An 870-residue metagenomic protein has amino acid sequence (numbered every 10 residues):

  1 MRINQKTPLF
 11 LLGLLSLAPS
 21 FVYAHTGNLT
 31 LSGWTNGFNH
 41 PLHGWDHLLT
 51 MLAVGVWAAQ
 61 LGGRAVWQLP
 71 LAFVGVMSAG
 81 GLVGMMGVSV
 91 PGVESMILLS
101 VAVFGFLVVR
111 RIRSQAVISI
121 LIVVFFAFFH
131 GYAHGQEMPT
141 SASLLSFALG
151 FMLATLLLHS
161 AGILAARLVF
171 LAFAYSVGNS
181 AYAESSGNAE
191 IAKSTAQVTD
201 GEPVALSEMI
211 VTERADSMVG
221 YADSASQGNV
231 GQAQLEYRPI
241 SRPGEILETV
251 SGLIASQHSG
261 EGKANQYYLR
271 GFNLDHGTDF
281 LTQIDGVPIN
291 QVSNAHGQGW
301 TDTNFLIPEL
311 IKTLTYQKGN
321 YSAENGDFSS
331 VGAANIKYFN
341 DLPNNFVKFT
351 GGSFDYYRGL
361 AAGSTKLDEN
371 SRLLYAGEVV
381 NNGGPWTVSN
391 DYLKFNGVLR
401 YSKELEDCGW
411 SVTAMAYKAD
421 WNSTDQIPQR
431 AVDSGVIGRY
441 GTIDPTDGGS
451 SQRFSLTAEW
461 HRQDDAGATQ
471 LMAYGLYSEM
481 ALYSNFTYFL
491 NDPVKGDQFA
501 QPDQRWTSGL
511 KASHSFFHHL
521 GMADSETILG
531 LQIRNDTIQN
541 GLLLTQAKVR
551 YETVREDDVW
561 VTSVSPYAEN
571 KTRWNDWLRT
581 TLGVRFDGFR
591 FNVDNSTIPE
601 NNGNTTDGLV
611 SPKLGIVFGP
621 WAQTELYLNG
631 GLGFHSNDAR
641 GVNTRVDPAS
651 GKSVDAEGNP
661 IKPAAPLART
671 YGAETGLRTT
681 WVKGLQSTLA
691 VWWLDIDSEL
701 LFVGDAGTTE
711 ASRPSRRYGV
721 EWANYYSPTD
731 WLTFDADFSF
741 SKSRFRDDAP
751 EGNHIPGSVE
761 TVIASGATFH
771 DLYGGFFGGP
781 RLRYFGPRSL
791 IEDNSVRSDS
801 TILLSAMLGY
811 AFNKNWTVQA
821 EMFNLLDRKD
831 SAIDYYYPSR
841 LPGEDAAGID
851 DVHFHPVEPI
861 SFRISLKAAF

Functional and structural regions predicted by a protein language model:
I191-S194, S207-S241, K263-Q266: N-terminal periplasmic "start-of-domain" segments of outer-membrane beta-barrel proteins
Q227, G244, E248-Q291: Extracytoplasmic beta-strand/coil segments of soluble accessory domains associated with Gram-negative outer-membrane
L235, Y784-I791, Y810-F870: C-terminal beta-signal and adjacent terminal beta-strands/loops of Gram-negative outer-membrane beta-barrel proteins
V287-K318, K337, R430: Short acidic/polar hinge/loop motifs at secondary-structure boundaries that mediate gating or recognition
G351-N381, W386-T424, D447-D464, A468 (+2 more regions): Transmembrane beta-barrel wall of Gram-negative outer-membrane proteins
G409-Y417, G449-S596, W681, L685-V691 (+1 more regions): Face-selective signature of the C-terminal outer-membrane beta-barrel domain
E459-Q463, A468-F486, G619-G633, S653 (+2 more regions): Membrane-embedded beta-barrel scaffold of Gram-negative outer-membrane proteins
H514-F517, Q686-D697, F702, A711-E792 (+2 more regions): Gram-negative outer-membrane beta-barrel transporters
